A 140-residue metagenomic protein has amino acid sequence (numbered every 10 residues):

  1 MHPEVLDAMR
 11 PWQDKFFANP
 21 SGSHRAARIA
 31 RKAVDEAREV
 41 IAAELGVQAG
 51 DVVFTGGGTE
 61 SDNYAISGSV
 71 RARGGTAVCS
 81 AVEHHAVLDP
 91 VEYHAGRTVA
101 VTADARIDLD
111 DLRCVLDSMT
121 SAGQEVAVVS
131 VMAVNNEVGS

Functional and structural regions predicted by a protein language model:
M1-S140: Pyridoxal 5′-phosphate
